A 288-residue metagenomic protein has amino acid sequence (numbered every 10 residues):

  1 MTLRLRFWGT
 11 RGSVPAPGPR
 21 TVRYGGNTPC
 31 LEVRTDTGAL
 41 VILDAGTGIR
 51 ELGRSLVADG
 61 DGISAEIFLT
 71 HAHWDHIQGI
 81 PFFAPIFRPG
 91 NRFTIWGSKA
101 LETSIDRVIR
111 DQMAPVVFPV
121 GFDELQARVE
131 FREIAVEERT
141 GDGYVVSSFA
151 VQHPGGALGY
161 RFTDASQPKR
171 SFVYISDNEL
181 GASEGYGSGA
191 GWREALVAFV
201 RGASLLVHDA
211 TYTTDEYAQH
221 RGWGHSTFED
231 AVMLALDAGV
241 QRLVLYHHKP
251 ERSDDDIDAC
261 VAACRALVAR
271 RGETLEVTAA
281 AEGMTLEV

Functional and structural regions predicted by a protein language model:
M1-V173, G181-Y186, V197, I257-V288: Binuclear metal-dependent hydrolase catalytic cores
S176: Conserved beta-strand-loop-short alpha-helix elements that form and flank the Mn2+/Mg2+-coordinating active site
E179-L275: Cap/insert and terminal regions of metallo-dependent hydrolase folds
